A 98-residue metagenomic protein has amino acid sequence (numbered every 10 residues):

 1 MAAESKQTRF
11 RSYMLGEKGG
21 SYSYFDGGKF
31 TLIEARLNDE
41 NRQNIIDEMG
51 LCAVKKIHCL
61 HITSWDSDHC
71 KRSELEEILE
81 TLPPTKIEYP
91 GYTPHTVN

Functional and structural regions predicted by a protein language model:
A2-K56: Conserved beta-strand hairpin/beta-sheet module of binuclear metal-dependent hydrolase folds, prominently
D39-Y89: Active-site metal-binding motif and surrounding structural segment of the metallo-beta-lactamase
P94-N98: Metallo-beta-lactamase
